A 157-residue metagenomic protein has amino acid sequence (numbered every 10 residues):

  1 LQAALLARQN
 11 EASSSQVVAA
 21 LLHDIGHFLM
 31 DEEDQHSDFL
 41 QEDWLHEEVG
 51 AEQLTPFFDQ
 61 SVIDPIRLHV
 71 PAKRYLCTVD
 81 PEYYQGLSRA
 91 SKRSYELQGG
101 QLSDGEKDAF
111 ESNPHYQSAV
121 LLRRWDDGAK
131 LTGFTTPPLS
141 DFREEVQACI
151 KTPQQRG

Functional and structural regions predicted by a protein language model:
A4-R124: Divalent metal-dependent catalytic cores for phosphoryl transfer on phosphate-bearing substrates
G128-G157: Charged phosphate-binding loop/patch that engages nucleotide di/tri-phosphates or the phosphate backbone of nucleic
